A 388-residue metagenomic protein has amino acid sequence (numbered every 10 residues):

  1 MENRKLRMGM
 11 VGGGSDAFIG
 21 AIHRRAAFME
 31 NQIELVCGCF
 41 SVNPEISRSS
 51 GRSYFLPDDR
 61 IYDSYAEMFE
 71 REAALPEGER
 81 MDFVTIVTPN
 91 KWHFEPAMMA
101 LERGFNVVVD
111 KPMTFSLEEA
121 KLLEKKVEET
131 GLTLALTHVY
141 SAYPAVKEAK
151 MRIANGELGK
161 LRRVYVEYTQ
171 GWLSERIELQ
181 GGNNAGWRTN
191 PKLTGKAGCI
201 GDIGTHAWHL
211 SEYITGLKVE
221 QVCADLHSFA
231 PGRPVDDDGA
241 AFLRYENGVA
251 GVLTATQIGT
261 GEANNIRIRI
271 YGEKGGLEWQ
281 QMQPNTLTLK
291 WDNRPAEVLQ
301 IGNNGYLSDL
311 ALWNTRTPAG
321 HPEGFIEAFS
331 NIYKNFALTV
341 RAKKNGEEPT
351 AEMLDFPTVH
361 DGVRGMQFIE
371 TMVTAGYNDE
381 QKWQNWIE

Functional and structural regions predicted by a protein language model:
M1-K5, N335-E388: C-terminal helix-rich "cap/oligomerization" subdomain common to oxidoreductases
M1-L56: N-terminal Rossmann-like dinucleotide-binding module
R60-M81: A structured beta-alpha segment of the ubiquitous adenosine-cofactor-binding alpha/beta core
F83, P89-A142, G156: Beta-strand-loop-alpha-helix segment that lines the small-molecule cofactor/substrate pocket of alpha/beta enzymes
V139, Y213, A240, Y245 (+1 more regions): C-terminal glycine/acidic-rich active-site capping loop/insertion
Y140-R233, L287: Predominantly a Rossmann-like dinucleotide-binding segment in NAD(P)-dependent oxidoreductases
I203-N285: Glycine-rich, aromatic-lined ligand/substrate-binding cores of catalytic and carbohydrate-binding domains
